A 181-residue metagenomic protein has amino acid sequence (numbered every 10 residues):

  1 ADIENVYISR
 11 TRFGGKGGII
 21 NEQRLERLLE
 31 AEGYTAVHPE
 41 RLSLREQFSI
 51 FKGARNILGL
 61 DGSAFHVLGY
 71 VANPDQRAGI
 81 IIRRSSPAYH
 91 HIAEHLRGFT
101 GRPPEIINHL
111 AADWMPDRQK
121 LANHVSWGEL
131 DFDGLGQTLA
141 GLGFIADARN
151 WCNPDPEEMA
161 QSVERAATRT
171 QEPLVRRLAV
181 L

Functional and structural regions predicted by a protein language model:
A1-L28, E32, A122-L181: Hydrophobic alpha-helical positions that pack around
V6, V37, L58, G79-I81 (+1 more regions): Hydrophobic/aromatic beta-strand patches that form the interior of the parallel beta-sheet core in alpha/beta enzyme
S9, E40, D61-G62, A72 (+2 more regions): Active-site proximal loops enriched in glycine and acidic residues that flank catalytic Cys/His/Asp and coordinate
R12-G14, S43, F65, S86: Short acidic, S/G/P-rich loop/turn micro-motifs used as interaction or catalytic elements
A31-V37, F99-P104: Structural alpha-beta junctions
T35-H66, Y70-V71: Donor nucleotide-activated moiety binding/catalytic core segment of transferases that use nucleotide-activated donors
E40-S43, N108-L110, N150-P154: Acidic carboxylate-rich catalytic motifs and surrounding loops in phosphoryl-/glycosyl-chemistry enzymes
D75-G79, R83-H124, G128: Charged interaction scaffolds used for protein-protein
